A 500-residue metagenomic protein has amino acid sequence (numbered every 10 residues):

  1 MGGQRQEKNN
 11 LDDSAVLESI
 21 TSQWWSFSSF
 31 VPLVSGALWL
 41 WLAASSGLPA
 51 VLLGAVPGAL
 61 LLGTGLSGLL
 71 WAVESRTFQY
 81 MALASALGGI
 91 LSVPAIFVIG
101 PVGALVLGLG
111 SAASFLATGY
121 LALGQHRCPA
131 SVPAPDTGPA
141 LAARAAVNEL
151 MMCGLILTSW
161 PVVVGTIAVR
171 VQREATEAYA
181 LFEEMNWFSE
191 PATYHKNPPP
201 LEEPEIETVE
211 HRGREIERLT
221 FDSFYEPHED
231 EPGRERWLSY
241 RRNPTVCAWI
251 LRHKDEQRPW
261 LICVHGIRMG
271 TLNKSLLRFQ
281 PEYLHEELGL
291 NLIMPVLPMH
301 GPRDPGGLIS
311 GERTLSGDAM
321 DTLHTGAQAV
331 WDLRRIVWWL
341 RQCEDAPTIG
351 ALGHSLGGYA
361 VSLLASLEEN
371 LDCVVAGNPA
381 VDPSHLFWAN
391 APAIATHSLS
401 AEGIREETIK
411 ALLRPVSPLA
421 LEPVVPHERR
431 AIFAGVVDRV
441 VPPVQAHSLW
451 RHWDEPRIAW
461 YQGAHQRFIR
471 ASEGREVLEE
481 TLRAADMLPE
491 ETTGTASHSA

Functional and structural regions predicted by a protein language model:
G2-G233, S499-A500: N-terminal targeting or regulatory segments adjacent to alpha/beta-hydrolase or S9 domains
R258-G266: Short beta-strand element of the alpha/beta-hydrolase
H265-Q328: Cap/lid segment of the alpha/beta-hydrolase catalytic domain
E344-S355: Alpha/beta-hydrolase fold nucleophile elbow
A360-I409, W460: Hydrolase active-site cap/lid region
V425-P426, A431-A434: Short beta-strand/loop motif that positions the catalytic acidic residue of the alpha/beta-hydrolase fold
R439-Q445, R470: Conserved alpha/beta-hydrolase "acid-adjacent" motif
A464-R475: Catalytic histidine-centered segment of alpha/beta-hydrolase-like enzymes
